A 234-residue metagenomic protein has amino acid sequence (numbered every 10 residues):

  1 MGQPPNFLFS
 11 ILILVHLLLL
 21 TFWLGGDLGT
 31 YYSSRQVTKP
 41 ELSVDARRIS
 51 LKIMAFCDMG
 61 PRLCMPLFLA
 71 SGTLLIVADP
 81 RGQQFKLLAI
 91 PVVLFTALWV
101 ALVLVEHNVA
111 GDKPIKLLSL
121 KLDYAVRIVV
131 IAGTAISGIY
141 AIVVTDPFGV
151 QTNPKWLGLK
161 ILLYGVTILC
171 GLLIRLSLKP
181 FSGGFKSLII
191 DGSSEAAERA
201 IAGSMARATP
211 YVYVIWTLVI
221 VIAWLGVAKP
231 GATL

Functional and structural regions predicted by a protein language model:
G2-L234: Polytopic transmembrane helical bundles with strong interfacial aromatic enrichment
